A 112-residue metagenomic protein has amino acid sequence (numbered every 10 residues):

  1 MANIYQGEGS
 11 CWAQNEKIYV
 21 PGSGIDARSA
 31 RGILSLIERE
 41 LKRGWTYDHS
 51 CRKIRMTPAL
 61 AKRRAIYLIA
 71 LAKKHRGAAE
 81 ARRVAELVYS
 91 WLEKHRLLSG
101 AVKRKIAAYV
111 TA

Functional and structural regions predicted by a protein language model:
M1-A112: Arg/Lys-rich, low-complexity, intrinsically disordered basic segments
